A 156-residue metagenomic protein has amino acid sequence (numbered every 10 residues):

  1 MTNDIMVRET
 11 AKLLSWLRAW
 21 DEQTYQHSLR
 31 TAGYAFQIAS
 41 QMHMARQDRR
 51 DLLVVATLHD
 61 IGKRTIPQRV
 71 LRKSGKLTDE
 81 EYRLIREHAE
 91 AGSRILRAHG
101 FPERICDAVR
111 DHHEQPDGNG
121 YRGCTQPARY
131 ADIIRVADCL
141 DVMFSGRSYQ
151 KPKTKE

Functional and structural regions predicted by a protein language model:
T2-E156: Histidine- and acidic-residue-rich, metal-dependent catalytic cores
